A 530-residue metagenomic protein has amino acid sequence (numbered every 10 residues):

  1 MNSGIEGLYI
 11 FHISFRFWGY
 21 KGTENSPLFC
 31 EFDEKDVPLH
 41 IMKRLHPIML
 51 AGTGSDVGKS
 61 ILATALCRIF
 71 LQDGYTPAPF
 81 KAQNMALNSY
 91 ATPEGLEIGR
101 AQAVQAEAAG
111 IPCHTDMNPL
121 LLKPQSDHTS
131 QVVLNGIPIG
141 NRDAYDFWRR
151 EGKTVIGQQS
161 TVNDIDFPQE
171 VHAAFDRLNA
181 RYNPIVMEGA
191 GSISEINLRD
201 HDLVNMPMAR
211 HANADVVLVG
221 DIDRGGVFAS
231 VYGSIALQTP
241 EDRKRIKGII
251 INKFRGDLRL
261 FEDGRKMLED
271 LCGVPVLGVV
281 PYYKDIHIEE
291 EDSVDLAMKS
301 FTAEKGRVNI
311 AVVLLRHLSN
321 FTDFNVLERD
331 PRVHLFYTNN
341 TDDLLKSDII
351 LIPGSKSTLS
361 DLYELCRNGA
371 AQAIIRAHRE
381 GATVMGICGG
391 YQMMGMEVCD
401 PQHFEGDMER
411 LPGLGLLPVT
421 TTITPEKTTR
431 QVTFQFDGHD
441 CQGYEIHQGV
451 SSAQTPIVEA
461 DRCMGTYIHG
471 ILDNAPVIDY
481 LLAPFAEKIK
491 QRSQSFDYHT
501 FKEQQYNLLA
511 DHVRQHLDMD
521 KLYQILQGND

Functional and structural regions predicted by a protein language model:
S3, I10-F15, T23-C30, E34-I41 (+2 more regions): Short, basic, low-complexity termini and linkers enriched in Ser/Thr/Gly/Pro that act as targeting/leader peptides
G4-I5, H46: Generic extreme N-terminus detector
I41-R376, T383, P425, D437-D530: Flexible phosphate-sensing "switch/lid" loops adjacent to ATP/NTP-binding sites across phosphate-transfer
K59, Q392, G415: Acidic active-site catalytic centers that drive phospho-/nucleotidyl reactions and related ester hydrolyses
C388-G389: Catalytic nucleophile serine of serine hydrolases, specifically the conserved "nucleophile elbow" pentapeptide
G395-G443, Q448: A conserved active-site-flanking secondary-structure segment within enzyme catalytic domains
